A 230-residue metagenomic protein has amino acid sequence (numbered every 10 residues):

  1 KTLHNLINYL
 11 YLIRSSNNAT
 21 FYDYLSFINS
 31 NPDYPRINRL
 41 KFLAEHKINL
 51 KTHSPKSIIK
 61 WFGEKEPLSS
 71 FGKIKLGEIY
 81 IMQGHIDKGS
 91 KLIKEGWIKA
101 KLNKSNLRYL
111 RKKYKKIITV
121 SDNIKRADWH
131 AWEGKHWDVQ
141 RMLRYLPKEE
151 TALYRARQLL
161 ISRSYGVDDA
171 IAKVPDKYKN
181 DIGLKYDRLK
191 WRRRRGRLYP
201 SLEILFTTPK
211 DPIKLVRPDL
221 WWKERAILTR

Functional and structural regions predicted by a protein language model:
K1-R230: Alpha-helical solenoid repeat scaffolds
